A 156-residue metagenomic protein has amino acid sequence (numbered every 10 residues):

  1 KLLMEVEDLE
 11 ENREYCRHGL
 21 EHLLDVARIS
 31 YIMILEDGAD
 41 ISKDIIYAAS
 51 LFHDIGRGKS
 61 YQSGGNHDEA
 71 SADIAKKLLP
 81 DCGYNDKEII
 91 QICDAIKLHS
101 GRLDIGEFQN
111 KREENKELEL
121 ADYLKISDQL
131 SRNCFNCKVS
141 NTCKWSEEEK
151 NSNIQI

Functional and structural regions predicted by a protein language model:
K1-I156: Metal-dependent phosphohydrolase cores
